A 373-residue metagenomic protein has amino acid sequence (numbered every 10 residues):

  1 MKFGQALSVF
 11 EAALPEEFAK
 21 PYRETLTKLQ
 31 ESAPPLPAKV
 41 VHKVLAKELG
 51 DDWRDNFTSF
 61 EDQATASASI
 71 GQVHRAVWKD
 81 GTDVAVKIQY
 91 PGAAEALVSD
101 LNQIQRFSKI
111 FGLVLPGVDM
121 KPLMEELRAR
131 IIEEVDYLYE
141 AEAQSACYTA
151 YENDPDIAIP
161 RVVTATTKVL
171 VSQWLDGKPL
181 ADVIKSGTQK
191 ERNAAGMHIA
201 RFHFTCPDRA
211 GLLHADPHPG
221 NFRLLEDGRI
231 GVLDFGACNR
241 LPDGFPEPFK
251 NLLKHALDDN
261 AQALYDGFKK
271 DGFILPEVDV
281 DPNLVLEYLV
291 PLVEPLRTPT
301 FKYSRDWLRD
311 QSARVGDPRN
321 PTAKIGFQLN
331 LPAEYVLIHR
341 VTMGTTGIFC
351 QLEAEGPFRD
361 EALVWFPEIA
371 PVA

Functional and structural regions predicted by a protein language model:
M1-F204, G211, L225-G231, F235-D243 (+3 more regions): Broad phosphate/nucleotide-binding scaffolds in NTP-utilizing and phosphate-metabolizing enzymes
R209-P219: Catalytic-loop of the protein kinase fold
G220-L224: Hydrophobic residue at the +6 position relative to the catalytic HRD Asp in the kinase catalytic loop
P248-N251: Short amphipathic alpha-helical recognition elements used for nucleic-acid or partner binding across transcription
D259: Conserved phosphoryl-transfer catalytic core
